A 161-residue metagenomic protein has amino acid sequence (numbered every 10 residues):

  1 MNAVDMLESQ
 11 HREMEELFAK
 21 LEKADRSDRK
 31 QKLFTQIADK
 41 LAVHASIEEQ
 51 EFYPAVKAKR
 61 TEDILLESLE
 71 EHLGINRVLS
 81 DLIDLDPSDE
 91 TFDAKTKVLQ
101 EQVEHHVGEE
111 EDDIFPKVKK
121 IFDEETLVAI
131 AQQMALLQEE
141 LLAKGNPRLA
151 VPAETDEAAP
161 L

Functional and structural regions predicted by a protein language model:
M1-L161: Small-residue-biased structural context
